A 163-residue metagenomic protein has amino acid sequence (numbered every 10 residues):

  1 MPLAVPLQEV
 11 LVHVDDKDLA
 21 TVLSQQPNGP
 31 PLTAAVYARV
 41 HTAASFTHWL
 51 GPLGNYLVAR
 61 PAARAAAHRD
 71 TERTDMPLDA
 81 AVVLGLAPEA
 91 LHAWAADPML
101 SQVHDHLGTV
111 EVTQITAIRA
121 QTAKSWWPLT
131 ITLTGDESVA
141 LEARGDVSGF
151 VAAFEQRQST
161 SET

Functional and structural regions predicted by a protein language model:
M1-G85: Anionic N-terminal interaction surfaces
L3-S24, R73-D79, P98-T163: Acidic, Ser/Thr- and proline-rich intrinsically disordered linker/docking segments of eukaryotic scaffolds
V36-V40, A90, D97: Short glycine-rich, polar/acidic loop-and-turn segments at beta strand-coil junctions
H41-F46, H92-A93, S101, E137-E142: Short, surface-exposed beta-strand/loop "edge" segments at domain boundaries and coil↔beta transitions
P52, A59, D97, L129-T130: Enriched - but not universal
P61-A63, H68-D70, H92-D97, G108: Residue-level signal for well-ordered alpha-helical segments
V82, A90, P128: Conserved beta-strand and immediately adjacent loop positions that scaffold enzyme active sites
G85-L91, G135-D136: Short, solvent-exposed coil/turn segments at beta-strand boundaries
